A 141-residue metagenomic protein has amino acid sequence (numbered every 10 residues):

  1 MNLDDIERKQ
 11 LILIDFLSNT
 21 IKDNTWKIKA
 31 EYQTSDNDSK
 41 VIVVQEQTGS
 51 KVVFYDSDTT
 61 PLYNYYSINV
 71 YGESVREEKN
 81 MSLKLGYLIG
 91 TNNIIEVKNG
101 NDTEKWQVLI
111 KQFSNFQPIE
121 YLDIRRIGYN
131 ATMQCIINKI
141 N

Functional and structural regions predicted by a protein language model:
M1-D58, I94-Q107: Small/polar-rich, solvent-exposed N-terminal microdomains that initiate assembly or binding
N2-L17, V70-M81, I140-N141: Short N-terminal helix-initiation segments at or just after the protein's N-terminus
V41-I42, Y66, V108, A131: A broad, low-specificity signal marking well-ordered, structured residues that form hydrophobic/aromatic
Q47-S50, P61-Y66, Y87-G90: Short, low-complexity, polar/charged sequence segments that are solvent-exposed and flexible
Y55-P61, Y121-I124: Short, solvent-exposed beta-strand/turn "edge" segments of beta-rich domains on protein surfaces
T60-R76, L83, R126-I137: Oligomerization/assembly interface segments of phage tail-like spikes and tubes
M81-Y87: Short amphipathic alpha-helices in soluble, non-transmembrane regions that often serve as interface/regulatory elements
G90-I136, N141: Acidic-leaning, charged glycine-interspersed low-complexity segments
